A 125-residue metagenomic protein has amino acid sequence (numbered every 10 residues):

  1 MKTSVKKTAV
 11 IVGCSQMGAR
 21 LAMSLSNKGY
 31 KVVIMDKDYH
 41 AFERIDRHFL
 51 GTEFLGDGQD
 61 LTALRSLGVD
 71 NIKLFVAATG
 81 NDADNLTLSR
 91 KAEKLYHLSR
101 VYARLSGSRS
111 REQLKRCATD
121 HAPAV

Functional and structural regions predicted by a protein language model:
M1-V125: Cytosolic regulatory regions of ion transport systems
